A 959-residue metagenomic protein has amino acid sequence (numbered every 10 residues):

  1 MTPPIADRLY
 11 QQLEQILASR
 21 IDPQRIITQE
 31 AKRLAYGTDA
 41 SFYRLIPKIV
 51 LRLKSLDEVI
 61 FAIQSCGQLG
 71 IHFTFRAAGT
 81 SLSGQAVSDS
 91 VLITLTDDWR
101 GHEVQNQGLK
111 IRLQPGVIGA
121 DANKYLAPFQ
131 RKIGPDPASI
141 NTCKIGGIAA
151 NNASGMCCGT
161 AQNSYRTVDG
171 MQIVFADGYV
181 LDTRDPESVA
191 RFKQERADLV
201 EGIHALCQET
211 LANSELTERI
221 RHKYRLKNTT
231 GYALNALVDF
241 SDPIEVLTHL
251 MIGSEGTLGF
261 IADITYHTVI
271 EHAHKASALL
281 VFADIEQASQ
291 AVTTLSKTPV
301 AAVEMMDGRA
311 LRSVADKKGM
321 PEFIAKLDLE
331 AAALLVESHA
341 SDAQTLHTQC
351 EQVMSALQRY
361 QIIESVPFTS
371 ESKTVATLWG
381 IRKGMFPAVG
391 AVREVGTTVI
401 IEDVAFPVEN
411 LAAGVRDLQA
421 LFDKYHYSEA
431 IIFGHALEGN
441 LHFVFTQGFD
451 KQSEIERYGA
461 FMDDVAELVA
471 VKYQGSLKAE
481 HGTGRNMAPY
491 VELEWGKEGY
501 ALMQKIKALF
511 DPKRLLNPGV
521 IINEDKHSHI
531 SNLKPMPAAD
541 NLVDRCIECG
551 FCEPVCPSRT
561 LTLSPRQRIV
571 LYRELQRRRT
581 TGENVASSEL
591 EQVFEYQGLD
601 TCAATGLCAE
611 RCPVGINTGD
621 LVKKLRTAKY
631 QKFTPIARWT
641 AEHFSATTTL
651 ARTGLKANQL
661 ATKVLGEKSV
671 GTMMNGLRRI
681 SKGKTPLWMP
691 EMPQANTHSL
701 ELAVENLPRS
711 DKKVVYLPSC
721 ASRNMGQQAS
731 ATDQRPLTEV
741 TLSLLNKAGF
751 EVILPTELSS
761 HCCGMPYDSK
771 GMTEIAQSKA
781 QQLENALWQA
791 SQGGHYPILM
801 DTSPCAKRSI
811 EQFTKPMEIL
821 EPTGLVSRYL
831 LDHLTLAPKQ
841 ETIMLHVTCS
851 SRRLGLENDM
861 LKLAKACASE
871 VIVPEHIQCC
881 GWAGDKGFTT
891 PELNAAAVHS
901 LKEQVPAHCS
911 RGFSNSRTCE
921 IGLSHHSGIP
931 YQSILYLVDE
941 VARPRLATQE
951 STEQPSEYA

Functional and structural regions predicted by a protein language model:
M1-Q64, A78-L109, T257-K275, A310-L329 (+2 more regions): N-terminal flexible segment immediately upstream of the FAD-binding catalytic core in FAD-dependent oxidoreductases
L17, S41-F73, V91, L95-P137 (+4 more regions): N-terminal glycine-rich flavin-associated loop
F42, L82, V87, L126-G170 (+5 more regions): A gly/ser-rich beta-alpha-beta helix-loop segment of oxidoreductase catalytic cores
A388, P489-A538: Activity-critical C-terminal alpha-helical subdomain
D511, G619-A959: Iron-sulfur cluster-binding electron-transfer modules in prokaryotic oxidoreductases
P518-V520, F551-L575, T601-A628, R808 (+2 more regions): Iron-sulfur cluster-binding cysteine motifs and their immediate structural context in ferredoxin-like electron-transfer
I522, R559-F594, G615-T640, Q932-D939: Non-heme iron-sulfur electron-transfer modules
S528-E548, G582-A604: Ferredoxin-like iron-sulfur electron-transfer modules
